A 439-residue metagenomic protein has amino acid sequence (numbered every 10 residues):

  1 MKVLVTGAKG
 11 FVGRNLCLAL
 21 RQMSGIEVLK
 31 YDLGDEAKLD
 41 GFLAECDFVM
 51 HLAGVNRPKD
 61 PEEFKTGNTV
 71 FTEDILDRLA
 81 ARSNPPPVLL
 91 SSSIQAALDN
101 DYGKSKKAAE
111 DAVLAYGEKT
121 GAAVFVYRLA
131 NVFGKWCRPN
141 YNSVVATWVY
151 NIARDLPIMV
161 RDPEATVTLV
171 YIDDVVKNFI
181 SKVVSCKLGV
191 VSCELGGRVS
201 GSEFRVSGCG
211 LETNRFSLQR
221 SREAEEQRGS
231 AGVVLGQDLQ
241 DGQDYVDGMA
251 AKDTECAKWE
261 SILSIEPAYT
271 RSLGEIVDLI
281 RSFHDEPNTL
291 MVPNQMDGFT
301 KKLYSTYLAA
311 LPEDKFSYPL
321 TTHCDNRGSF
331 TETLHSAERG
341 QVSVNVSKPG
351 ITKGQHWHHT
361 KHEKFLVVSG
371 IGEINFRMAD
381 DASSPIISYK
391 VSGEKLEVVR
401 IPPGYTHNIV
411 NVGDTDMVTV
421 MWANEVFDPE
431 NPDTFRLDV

Functional and structural regions predicted by a protein language model:
V3-A19: N-terminal Rossmann NAD(P)H-binding glycine-rich loop of SDR-like oxidoreductase domains
D35-D74, R78-R82, Q95-D99: NAD(P)H-binding glycine-rich loop region in Rossmannoid oxidoreductase-like domains and their noncatalytic homologs
V70-D111, G117-T120, F125: Conserved Rossmann-fold NAD(P)-dependent oxidoreductase catalytic core, especially the SDR/UDP-sugar
D111-V126, A130-T168, I172-V184: NAD(P)-dependent short-chain dehydrogenase/reductase
K182-G189, E194-R198, F204, G208-L218 (+3 more regions): Mid/C-terminal beta-alpha module of Rossmann-like enzyme folds, strongest in SDR-family dehydrogenases/epimerases
F316-Q355: A short glycine-rich, His/Asp/Glu-containing loop-to-beta-strand
D381-P403: Short acidic-glycine-tyrosine-enriched beta hairpin
A382-P385, V410-V439: Double-stranded beta-helix
